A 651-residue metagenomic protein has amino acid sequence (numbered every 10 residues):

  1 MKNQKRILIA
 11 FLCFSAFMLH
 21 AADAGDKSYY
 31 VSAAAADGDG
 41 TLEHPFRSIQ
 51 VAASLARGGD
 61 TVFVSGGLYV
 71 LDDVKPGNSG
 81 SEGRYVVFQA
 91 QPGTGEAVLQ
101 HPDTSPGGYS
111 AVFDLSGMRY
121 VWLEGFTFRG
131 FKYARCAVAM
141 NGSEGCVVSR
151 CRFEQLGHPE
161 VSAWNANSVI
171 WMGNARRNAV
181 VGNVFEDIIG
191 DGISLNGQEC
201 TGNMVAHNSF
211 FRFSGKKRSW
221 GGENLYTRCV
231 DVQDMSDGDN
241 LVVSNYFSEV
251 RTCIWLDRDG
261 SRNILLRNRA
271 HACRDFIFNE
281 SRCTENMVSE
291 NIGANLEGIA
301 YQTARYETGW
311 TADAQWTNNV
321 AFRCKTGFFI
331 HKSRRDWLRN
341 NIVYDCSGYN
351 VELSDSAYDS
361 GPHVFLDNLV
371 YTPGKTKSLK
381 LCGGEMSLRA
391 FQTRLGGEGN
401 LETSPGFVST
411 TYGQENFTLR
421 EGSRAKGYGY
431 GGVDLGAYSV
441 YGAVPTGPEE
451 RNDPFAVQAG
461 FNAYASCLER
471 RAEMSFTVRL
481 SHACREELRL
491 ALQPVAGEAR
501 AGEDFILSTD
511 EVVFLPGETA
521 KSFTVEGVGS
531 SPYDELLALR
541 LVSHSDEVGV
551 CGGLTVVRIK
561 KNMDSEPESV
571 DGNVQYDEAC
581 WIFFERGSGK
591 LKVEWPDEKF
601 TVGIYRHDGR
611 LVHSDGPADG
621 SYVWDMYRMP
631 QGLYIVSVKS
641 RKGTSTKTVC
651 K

Functional and structural regions predicted by a protein language model:
S28-K75, F391: Acidic Gly/Asp/Thr-rich repetitive segments characteristic of extracellular carbohydrate-active and adhesion proteins
A33, F63-G66, S79-A134, Q155-V161 (+1 more regions): Right-handed parallel beta-helix/beta-spiral solenoid domain characteristic of secreted/periplasmic
D60, W337-R339, C346, S354-R451: Acidic, glycine- and Ser/Thr-rich low-complexity intrinsically disordered tracts in extracellular/secreted proteins
L68, P92, T127, R152 (+12 more regions): A structural signal for beta-strand register positions
G107-D239, Y246-S248, I254: Right-handed parallel beta-helix
P448-P454, N562-K590: Residue-level detector of functionally pivotal "anchor" positions at catalytic/ligand-binding pockets or at interdomain
P448-P567: Short boundary segments that mark the start of a structured unit
G572-Y576, R586-L591, S614, Q631-K651: C-terminal tail/sorting-segment detector
